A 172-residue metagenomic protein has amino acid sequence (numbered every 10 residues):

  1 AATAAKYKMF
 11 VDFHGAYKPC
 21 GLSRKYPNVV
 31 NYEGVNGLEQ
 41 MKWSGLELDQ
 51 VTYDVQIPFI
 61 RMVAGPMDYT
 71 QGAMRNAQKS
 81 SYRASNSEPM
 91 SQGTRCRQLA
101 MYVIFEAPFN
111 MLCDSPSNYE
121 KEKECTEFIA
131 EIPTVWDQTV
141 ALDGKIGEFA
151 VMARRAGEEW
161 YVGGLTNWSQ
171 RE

Functional and structural regions predicted by a protein language model:
A1-M90: Aromatic- and carboxylate-enriched substrate-binding clefts and catalytic-loop regions of carbohydrate-active enzymes
K6, F105-E106, A156-E158: Short, well-ordered loop/turn elements at secondary-structure boundaries
V11, I104, V162: Conserved, mostly hydrophobic/aromatic
K18-S23, N76-Q78, M111-C113, E120-E122 (+2 more regions): Flexible loop/turn segments at secondary-structure boundaries
G34, Q71-A73, Q78, V103 (+4 more regions): Solvent-exposed, flexible loop/coil residues
C96-K145: Catalytic cores of secreted or luminal carbohydrate-active enzymes
I146-E172: Carbohydrate-binding surface patches
